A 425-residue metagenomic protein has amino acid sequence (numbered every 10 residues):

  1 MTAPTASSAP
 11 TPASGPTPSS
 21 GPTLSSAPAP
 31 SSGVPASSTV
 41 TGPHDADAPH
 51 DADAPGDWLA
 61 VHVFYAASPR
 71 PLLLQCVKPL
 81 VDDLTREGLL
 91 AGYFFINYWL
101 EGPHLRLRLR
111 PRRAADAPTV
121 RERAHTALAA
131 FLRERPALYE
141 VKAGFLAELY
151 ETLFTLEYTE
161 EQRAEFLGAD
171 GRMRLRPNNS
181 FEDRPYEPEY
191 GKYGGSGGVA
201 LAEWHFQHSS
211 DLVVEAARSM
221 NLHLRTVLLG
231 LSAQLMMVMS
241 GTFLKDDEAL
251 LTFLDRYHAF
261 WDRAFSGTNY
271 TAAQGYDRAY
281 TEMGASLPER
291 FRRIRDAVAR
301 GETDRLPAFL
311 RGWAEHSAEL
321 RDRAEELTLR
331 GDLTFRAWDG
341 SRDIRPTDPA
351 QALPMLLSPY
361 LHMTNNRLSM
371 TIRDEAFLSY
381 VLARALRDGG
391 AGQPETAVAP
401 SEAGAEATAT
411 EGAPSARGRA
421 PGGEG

Functional and structural regions predicted by a protein language model:
M1-S8, S32, S38-G425: An acidic, charge-biased composition feature
